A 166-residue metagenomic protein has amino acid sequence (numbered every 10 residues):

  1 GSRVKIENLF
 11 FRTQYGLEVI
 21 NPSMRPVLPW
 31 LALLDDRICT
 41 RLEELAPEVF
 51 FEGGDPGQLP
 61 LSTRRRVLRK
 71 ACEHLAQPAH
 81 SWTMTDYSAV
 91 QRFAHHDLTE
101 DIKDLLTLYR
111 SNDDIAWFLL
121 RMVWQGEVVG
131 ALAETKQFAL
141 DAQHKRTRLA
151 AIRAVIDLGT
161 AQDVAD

Functional and structural regions predicted by a protein language model:
S2-F118, M122: Hydrophobic repeat-domain scaffold segments
C39, Q91, V129-A131, A161-A165: Flexible loop/turn segments at the boundaries of HEAT repeats in alpha-solenoid HEAT proteins
H80-T83, T99, L132, K145 (+1 more regions): Extended alpha-solenoid scaffolds built from HEAT/ARM-like alpha-helical repeats and adjacent low-complexity/polar
Y87, L119-L120, K136, L149-R153: Hydrophobic core positions within HEAT/HEAT-like alpha-solenoid repeats
K103, K136, V164-D166: Alpha-helical repeat scaffolds
A142, L149-I152, L158-G159: Conserved mid-sequence domains
